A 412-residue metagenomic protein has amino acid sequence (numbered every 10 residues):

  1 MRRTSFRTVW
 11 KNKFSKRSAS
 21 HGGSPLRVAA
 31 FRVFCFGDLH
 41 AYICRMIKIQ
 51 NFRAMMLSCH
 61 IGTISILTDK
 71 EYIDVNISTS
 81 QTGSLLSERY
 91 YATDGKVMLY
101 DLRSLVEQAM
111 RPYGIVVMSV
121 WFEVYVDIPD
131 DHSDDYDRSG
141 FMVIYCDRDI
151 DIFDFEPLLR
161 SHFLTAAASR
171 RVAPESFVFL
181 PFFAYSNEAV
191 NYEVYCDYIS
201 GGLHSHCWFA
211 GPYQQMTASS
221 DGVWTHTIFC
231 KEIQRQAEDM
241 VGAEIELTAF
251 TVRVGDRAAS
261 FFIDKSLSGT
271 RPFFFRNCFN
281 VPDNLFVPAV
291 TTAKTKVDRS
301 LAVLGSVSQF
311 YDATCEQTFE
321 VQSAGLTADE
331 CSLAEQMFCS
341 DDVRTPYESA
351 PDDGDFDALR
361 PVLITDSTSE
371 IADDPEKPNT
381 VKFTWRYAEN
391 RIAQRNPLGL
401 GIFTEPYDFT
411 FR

Functional and structural regions predicted by a protein language model:
M1-F6, S15-A29: N-terminal amphipathic/hydrophobic targeting modules at extreme N-termini, encompassing cleavable Sec/SRP-type signal
F31, Y113, A313, Q317: Residue-level signal for functionally critical sites in structured catalytic/ligand-binding pockets
Y42-G269: Preference for solvent-exposed, low-hydrophobicity sequence contexts
R45-I61, P181-S186, H206-W208, E238-V241 (+2 more regions): Extracellular/virion structural assembly segments
